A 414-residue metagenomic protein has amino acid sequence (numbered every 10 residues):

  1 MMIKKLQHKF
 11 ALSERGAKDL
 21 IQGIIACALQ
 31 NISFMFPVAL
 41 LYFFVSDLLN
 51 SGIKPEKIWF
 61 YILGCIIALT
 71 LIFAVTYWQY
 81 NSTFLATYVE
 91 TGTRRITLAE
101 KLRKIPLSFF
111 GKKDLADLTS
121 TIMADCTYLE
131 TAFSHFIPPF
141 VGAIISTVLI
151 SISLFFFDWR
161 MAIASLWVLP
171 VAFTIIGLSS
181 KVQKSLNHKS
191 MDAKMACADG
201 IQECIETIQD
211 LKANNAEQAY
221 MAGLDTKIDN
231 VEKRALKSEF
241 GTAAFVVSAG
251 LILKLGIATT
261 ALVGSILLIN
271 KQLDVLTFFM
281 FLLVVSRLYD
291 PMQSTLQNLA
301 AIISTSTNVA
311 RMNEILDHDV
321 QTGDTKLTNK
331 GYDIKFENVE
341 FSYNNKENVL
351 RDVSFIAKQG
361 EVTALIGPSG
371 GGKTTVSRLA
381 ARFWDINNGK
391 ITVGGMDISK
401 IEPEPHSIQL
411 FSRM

Functional and structural regions predicted by a protein language model:
M1-F34, L49-N50, K54-Y61, Q79 (+9 more regions): Membrane-integrated ABC transporters
F10-D19, L107-S108, A124-F133, I137 (+6 more regions): An intracellular "coupling" helix at the cytosolic face of ABC transporter transmembrane type-1 domains
L20-V75, F156-R160, Q272-V275: Transmembrane helix-loop-helix hairpins at lipid-water interfaces of multipass membrane proteins, especially the type-1
I25, L29-P37, Y42, M123-V168 (+2 more regions): Hydrophobic alpha-helical transmembrane segments of ABC transporter permease domains
Y61-T76, L169-F173, T242-G256, V275-Q297: Hydrophobic alpha-helical segments in the permease module
A216, F240, L288-I315: Cytosolic ends of transmembrane helices, especially the final helix of ABC transmembrane type-1 domains
K330-M414: ABC-type nucleotide-binding domain
